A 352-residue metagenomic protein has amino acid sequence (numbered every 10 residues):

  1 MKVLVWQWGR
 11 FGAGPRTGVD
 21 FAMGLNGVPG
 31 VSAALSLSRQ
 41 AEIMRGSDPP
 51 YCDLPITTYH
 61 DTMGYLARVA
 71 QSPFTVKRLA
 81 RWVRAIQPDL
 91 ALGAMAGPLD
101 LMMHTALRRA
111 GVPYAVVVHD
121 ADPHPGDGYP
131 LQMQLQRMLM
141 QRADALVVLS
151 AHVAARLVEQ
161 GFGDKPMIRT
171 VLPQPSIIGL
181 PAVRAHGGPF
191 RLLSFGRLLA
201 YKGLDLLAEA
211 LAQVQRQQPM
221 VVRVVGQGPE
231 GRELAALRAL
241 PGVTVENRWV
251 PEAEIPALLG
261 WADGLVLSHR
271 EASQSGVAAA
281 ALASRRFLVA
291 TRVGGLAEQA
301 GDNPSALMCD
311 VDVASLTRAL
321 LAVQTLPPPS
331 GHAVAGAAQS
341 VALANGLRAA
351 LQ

Functional and structural regions predicted by a protein language model:
W8-P15, M23-F74, Q227-G231: N-terminal strand-loop element at the rim of the active site of nucleotide-sugar-dependent glycosyltransferases
R16-M23, F190, R197-Q213, P229-R232 (+1 more regions): A conserved mid-protein helix/loop that constitutes part of the nucleotide-sugar donor-binding site
V76-L79, L90-G111, S273: An aromatic- and histidine-rich active-site surface loop
P98, Y114-Y129, A145: A short, histidine- and acid-enriched strand-loop-helix "catalytic/donor-clamping" loop that lines the nucleotide-sugar
Q141-L180, R348: Donor nucleotide-sugar binding/catalytic pocket of nucleotide-sugar-dependent glycosyltransferases
E233-P256: Nucleotide-activated donor-binding/catalytic signature segment of Leloir-type glycosyltransferases, i.e., the conserved
L267, F287-A290: Short hydrophobic beta-strand element within catalytic cores of glycosyltransferases and related nucleotide-activated
D302-A314, L321-L326: Conserved acidic donor-binding segment of nucleotide-sugar-dependent glycosyltransferases
